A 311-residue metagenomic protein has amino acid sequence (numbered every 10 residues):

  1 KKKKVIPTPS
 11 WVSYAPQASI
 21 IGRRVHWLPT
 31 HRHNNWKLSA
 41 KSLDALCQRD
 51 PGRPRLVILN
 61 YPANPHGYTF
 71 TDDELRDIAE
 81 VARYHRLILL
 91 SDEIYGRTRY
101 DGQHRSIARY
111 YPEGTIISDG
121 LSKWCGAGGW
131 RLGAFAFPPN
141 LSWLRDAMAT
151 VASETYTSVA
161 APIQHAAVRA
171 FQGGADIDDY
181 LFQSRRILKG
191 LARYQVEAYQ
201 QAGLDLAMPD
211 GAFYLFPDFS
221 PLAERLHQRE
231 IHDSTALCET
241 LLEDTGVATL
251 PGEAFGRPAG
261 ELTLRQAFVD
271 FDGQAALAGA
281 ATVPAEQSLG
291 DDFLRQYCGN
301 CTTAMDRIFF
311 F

Functional and structural regions predicted by a protein language model:
K1-A18: Conserved PLP-anchoring active-site segment centered on the Schiff-base-forming lysine
I6, W27, L89-S91, A167 (+1 more regions): Hydrophobic residues in well-ordered beta-strands that form the structural core
I21, Y84-H85, A202, T245: Helix C-cap/helix->beta junction micro-motif
T30-D101: Active-site phosphate-binding strand-loop segment of PLP-dependent enzymes
Q48, H227-I231, T240-T249, F255-F311: PLP-dependent enzyme catalytic core of the Aspartate aminotransferase-like
E113-R186, R193-Y199, L277-G279, Q287 (+2 more regions): Conserved core segment of the aminotransferase class I/II
F182-V196, Q200, L206-R225: Conserved glycine-rich beta-strand-loop-beta hairpin in the small C-terminal domain of fold type I
